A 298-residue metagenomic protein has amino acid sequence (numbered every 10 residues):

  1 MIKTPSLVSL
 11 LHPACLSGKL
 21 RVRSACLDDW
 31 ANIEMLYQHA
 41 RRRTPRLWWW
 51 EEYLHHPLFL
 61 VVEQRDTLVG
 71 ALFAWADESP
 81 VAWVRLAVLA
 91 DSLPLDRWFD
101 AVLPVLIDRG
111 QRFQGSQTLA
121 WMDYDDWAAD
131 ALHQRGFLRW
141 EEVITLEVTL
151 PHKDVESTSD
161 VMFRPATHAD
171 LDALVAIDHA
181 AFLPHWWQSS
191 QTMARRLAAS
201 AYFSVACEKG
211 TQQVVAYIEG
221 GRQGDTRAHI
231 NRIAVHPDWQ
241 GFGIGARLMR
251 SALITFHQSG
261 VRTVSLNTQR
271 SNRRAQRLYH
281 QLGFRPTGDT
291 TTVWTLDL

Functional and structural regions predicted by a protein language model:
M1-P13, E78-P80, A90-S159, T292-W294: Acyl-donor-binding surface of acyltransferase catalytic domains
H12-P13, Y37-R65, F73, F182-G210 (+1 more regions): Active-site rim helix/loop that mediates acceptor-substrate recognition in acyltransferases
A14-I33, M162-L174: A short beta-loop-alpha structural element at the N-terminal edge of CoA-dependent acyl/N-acetyltransferase catalytic
L47-L103, I218-A228: Conserved donor-binding loop and adjoining core beta-sheet/short helix segment in diverse acyl/aminoacyl transferases
L95-D108, V235, G241-I254, Q258 (+1 more regions): Conserved acetyl-CoA-binding loop-helix of GNAT-fold acetyltransferases
T118-M122, I230, V264-T268: Conserved hydrophobic beta-strand within the GNAT/NAT acetyltransferase core sheet that lines the active-site cleft
D123-E141, F242, A246, R270-G288: Conserved active-site alpha-helix within GNAT-family acetyltransferase domains
I144-M162, T167, R262, N267-R273 (+1 more regions): C-terminal "cap" of GNAT-fold acetyltransferases
